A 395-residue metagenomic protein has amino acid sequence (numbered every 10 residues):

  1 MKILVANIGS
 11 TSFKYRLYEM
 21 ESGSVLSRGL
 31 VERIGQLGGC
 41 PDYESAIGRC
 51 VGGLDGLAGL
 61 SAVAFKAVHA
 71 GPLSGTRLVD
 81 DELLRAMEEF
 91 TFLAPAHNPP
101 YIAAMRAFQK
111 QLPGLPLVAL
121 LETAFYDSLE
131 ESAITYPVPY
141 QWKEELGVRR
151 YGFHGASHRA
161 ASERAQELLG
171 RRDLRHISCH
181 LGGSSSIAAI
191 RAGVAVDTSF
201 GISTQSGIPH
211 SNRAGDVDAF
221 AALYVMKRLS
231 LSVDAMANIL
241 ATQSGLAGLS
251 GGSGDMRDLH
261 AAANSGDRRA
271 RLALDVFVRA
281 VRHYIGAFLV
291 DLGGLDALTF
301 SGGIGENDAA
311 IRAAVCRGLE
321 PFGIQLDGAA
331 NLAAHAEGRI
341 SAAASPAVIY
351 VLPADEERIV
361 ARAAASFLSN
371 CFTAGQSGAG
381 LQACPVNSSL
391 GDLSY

Functional and structural regions predicted by a protein language model:
I3-P41, G201: Short glycine-rich, Thr/Ser-proximal phosphate-binding strand/loop in the N-terminal lobe of ATP-dependent enzymes
L54-N98, P116-V118, A124-T135: Short beta-strand-loop/turn "lid" adjacent to the catalytic site in phosphate-handling enzymes
S128-R228: Glycine-rich phosphate-binding loop of actin/hexokinase-like ATP-binding domains
A161-R164, L168, D275-G293: Phosphate/ATP-binding catalytic cores across multiple sugar-kinase/actin-like superfamilies, primarily ASKHA
R228-A273: A mobile "lid/hinge" subdomain adjacent to the ATP/sugar-phosphate binding pocket shared across diverse ATP-dependent
D296-L319: Glycine-rich phosphate-binding loops at beta-strand->alpha-helix junctions
A374-G380, S389: Intrinsic, low-complexity polybasic segments
A379, A383-C384, L393: Short, low-complexity intrinsically disordered segments enriched in A/P/G/S/L with frequent Arg, especially at protein
